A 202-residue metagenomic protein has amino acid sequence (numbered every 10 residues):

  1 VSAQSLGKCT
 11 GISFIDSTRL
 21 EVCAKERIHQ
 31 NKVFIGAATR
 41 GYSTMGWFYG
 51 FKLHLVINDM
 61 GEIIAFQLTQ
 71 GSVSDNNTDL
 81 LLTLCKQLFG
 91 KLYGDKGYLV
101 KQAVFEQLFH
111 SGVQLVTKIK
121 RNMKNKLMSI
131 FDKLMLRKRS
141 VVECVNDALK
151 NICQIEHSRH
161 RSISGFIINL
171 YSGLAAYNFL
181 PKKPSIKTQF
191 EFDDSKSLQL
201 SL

Functional and structural regions predicted by a protein language model:
V1-L202: Short alpha-helical elements
